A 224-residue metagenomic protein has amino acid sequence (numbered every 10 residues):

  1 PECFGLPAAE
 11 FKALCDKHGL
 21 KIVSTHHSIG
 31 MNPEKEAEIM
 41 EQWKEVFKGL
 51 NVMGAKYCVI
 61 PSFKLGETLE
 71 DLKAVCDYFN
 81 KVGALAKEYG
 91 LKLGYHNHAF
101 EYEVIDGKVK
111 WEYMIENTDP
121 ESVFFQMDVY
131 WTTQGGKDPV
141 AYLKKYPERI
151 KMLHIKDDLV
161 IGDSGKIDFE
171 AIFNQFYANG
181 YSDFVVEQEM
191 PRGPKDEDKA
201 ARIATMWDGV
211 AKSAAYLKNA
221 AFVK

Functional and structural regions predicted by a protein language model:
P1-C3, H27-N32, F63-L65, H98-F100 (+3 more regions): Active-site beta-loop-alpha junctions enriched in small/polar residues
P1-K56, K87, E148, A200-K224: N-terminal pre-domain/capping segments
F4, L14, N32-F125, W131 (+1 more regions): Active-site acidic/histidine proton-transfer and metal-coordination neighborhood in alpha/beta enzyme cores
L6, E67-E70, K137, I167: Short coil/turn linker and secondary-structure boundary residues
E10-K17, Y78-E88, Y142-K145, A171-F176: Catalytic-core regions built around general acid/base machinery
G19-H27, I60-F63, R149-L153, R192-P194: A short alpha-helix capping/helix-coil boundary motif
L20, A55-K56, L91, A178-D183: A short helix->loop->beta-strand "cap" motif at the edges of active sites that frequently abuts
D106-M127, W131-K224: Histidine-acidic metal/acid-base catalytic patches
